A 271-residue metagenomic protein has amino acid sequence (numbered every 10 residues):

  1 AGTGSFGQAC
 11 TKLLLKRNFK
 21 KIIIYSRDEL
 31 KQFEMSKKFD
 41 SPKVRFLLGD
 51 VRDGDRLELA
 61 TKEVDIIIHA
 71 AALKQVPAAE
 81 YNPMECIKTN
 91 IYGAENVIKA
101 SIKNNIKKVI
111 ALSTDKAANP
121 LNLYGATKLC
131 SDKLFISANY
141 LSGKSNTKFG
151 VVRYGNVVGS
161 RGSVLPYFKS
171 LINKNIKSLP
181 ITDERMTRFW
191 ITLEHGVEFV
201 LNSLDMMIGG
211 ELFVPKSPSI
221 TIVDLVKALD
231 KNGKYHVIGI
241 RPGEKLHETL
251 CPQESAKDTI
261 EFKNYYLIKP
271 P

Functional and structural regions predicted by a protein language model:
A1-F19: N-terminal Rossmann NAD(P)H-binding glycine-rich loop of SDR-like oxidoreductase domains
N18-K31: Conserved glycine-rich Rossmann-like NAD(P)H-binding loop of the short-chain dehydrogenase/reductase
S26, L47-L48, K88, V237: Conserved residues in the N-terminal Rossmann fold of short-chain dehydrogenase/reductase
D40, R45-I66: Conserved Rossmann-fold cofactor-binding substructure of NAD(P)-dependent oxidoreductases
F46, C86, V109, F149-V152: Hydrophobic/aromatic anchor residues within beta-strands of the central parallel beta-sheet of Rossmann-like
I66-H69, L73-K133, S137: Conserved Rossmann-fold NAD(P)-dependent oxidoreductase catalytic core, especially the SDR/UDP-sugar
L123-Y124, L129-M207, P218-K231: NAD(P)-dependent short-chain dehydrogenase/reductase
S203-I268: Mid/C-terminal beta-alpha module of Rossmann-like enzyme folds, strongest in SDR-family dehydrogenases/epimerases
